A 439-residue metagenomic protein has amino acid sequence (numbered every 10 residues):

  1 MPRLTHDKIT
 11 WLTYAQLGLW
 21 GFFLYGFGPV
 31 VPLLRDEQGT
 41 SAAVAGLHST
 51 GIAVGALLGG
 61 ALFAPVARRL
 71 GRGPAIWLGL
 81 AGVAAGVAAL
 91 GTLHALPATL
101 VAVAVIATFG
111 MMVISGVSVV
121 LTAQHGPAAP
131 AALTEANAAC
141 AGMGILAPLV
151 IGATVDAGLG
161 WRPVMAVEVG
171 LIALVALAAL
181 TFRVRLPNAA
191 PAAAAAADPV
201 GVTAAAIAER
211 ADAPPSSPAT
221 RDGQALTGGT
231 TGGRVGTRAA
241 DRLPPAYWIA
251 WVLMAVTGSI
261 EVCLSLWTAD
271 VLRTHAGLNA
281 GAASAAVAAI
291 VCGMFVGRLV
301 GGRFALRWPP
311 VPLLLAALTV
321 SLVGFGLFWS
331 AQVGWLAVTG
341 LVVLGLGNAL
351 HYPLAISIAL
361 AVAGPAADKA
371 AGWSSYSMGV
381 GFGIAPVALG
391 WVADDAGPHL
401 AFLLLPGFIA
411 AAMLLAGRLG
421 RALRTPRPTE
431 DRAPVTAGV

Functional and structural regions predicted by a protein language model:
F27-G28, P244-A288, F295: Extracytoplasmic gate region of multi-pass secondary transporters
G39, G71, T92-P97, G126 (+4 more regions): Helix-breaking motifs and short loop linkers at transmembrane-helix boundaries and internal kinks in secondary membrane
L58-L96: Conserved MFS/SLC helix-loop-helix module at the cytosolic interface between two early adjacent transmembrane helices
G59-R72, G297-P309, A393-D394: Helix-to-loop junctions at the C-terminal end of transmembrane segments in multipass secondary transporters
P74-A88, V169, P312-L327, P406: Structural signature of the two symmetry-related core transmembrane helices
M112-H125, L350-A363: Intracellular juxtamembrane helix-capping segments at the cytosolic ends of symmetry-related transmembrane helices
A136-P187: Helix-loop-helix hairpin linking two adjacent transmembrane segments in secondary transporters
W308-A355: C-terminal transmembrane helical hairpin of 12-TM major facilitator-type secondary transporters
